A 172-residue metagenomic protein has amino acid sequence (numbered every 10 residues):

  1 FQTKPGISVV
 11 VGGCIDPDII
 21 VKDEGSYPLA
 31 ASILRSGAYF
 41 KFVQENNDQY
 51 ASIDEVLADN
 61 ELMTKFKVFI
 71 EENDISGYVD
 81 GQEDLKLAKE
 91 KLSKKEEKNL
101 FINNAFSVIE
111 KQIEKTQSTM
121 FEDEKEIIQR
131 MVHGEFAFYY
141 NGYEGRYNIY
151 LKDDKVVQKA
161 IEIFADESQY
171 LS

Functional and structural regions predicted by a protein language model:
F1-S172: Conserved functional hotspot residues or short segments at active or partner-binding sites across diverse domains
